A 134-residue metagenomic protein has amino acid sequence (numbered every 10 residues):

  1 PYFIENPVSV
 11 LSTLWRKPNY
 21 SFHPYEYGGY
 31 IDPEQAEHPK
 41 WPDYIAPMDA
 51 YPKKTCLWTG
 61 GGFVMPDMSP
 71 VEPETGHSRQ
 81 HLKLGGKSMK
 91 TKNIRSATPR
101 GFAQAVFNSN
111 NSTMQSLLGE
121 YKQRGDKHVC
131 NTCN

Functional and structural regions predicted by a protein language model:
P1-Y121, G125-V129: Class I S-adenosyl-L-methionine
T132-C133: Short, cysteine/histidine-rich loop/knuckle motifs that typically chelate Zn2+
